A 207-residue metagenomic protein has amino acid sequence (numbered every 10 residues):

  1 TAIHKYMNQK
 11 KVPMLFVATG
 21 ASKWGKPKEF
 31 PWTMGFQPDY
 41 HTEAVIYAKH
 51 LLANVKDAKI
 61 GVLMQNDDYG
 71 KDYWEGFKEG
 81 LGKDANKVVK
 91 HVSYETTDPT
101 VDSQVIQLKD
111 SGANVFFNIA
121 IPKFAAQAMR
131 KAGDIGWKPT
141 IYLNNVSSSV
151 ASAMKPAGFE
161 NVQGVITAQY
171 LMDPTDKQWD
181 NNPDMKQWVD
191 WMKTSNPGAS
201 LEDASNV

Functional and structural regions predicted by a protein language model:
T1, A44, A125-A126, S149-S152: Short, well-ordered alpha-helical microsegments
A2-N8, M129-A132: Short Gly/Thr/Asp-enriched flexible loops that form oxyanion-binding sites at enzyme active sites
M7-L15, G80: A glycine- and small-aliphatic-rich helix-loop capping segment at beta-alpha/alpha-beta transitions that lines
K10-K11, E29, D84, W137 (+1 more regions): Short, structured coil segments at secondary-structure junctions
P13-S22, I141-S147: Short beta-strand elements of ligand-binding domains
A18, Q37-Y40, E95, N145 (+1 more regions): Residues at the C-termini of beta-strands that transition into short coil/loop
S22-G25, P31-G136, Q178-W179: Extracellular/periplasmic Venus flytrap/periplasmic-binding protein
A132-V207: Extracellular/periplasmic periplasmic-binding protein-like sensory domains
